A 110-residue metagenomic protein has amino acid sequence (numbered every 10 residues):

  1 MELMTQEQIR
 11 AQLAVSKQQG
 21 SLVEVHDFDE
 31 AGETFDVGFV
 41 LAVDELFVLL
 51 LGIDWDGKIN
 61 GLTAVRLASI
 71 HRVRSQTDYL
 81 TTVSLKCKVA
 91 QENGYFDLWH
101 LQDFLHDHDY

Functional and structural regions predicted by a protein language model:
M1-V25, V73-Y110: Intrinsic disorder/low-complexity detector
S21-L67: A cross-kingdom feature marking solvent-exposed beta-strand/loop segments within repeated, beta-rich binding/scaffold
R66-R74: Phosphoinositide-dependent membrane-docking surfaces
